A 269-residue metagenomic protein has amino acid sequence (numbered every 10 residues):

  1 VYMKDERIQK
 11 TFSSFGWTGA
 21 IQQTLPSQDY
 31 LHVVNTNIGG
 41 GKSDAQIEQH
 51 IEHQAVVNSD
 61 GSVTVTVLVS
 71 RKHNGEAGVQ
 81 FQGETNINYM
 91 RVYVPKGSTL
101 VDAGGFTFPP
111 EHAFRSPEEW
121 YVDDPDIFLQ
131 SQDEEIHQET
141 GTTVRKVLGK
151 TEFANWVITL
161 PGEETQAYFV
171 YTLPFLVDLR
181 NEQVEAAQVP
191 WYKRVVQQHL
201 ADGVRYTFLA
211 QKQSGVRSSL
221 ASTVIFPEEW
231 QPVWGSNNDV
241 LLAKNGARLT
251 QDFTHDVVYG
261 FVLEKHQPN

Functional and structural regions predicted by a protein language model:
V1-N269: Lumenal/extracellular ectodomains and adaptor appendage modules of the eukaryotic vesicle/secretory system
